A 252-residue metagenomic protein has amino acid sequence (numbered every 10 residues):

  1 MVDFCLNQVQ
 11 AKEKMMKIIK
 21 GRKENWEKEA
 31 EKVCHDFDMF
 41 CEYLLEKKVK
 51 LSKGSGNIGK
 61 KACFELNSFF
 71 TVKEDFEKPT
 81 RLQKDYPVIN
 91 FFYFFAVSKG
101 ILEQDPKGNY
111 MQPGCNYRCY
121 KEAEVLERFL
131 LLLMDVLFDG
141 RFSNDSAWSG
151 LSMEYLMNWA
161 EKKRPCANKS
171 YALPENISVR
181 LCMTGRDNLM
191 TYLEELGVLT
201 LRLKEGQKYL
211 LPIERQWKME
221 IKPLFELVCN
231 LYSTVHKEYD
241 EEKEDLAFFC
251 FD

Functional and structural regions predicted by a protein language model:
M1-F91, Y117: Short, amphipathic alpha-helical interface elements at domain boundaries that mediate macromolecular binding
V2-V9, F92-M111: Short N-terminal secondary-structure initiator segments
M15-I18, E29, E161, L173 (+3 more regions): Interaction-mediating elements
E24-K60, K121-P165: Short alpha-helical segments that sit at the start of domains
K47-T80, A147-L181, E205-G206: Short acidic, hydrophobic short linear motifs in intrinsically disordered regions
L82-S98, V179-K204: Short amphipathic alpha-helical interaction segments
E103-N144, T200-F251: Accessory beta->alpha helical hairpin/"wing" motif in late/C-terminal subdomains of nucleic-acid enzymes
